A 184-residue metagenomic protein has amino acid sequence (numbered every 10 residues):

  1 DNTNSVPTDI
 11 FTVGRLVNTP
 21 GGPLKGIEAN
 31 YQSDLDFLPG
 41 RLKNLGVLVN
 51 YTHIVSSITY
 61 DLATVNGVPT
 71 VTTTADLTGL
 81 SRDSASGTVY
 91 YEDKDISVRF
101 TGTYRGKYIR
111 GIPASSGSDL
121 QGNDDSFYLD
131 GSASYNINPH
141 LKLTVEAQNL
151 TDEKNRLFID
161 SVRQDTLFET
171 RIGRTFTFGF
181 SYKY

Functional and structural regions predicted by a protein language model:
N2-I112: Gram-negative outer-membrane beta-barrel transporters
A29, V49, V89, F100 (+4 more regions): Hydrophobic, well-ordered secondary-structure elements that form the walls of internal hydrophobic environments
T73-A75, D119, D165-L167: Short, P/G- and charge-enriched loop/turn segments at secondary-structure junctions
D83-A85, F127-L129, H140: Short beta-strand or tight-loop elements that sit immediately N-terminal to catalytic metal-binding acidic residues
T103-P113, S134-Y184: C-terminal beta-signal and adjacent terminal beta-strands/loops of Gram-negative outer-membrane beta-barrel proteins
